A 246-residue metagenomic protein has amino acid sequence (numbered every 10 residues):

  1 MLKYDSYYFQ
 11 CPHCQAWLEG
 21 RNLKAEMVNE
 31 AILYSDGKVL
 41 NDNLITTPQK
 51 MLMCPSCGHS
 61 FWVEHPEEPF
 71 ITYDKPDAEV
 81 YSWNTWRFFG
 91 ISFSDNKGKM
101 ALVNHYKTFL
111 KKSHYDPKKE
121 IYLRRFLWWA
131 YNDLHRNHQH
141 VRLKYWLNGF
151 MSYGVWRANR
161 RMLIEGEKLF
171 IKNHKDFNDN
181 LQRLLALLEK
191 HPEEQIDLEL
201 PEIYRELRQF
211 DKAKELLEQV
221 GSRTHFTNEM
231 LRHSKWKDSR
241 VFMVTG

Functional and structural regions predicted by a protein language model:
M1-W83: N-terminal cysteine/histidine-rich coordination modules
E67-K190: Extended interfacial segments that mediate partner engagement and assembly in macromolecular machines
L184-L187, Q219-R223, T227: Alpha-helical solenoid scaffolds that mediate protein-protein interactions, centered on TPR/SEL1-like repeats but also
T227-G246: TPR/TPR-like alpha-solenoid helical repeat scaffolds
